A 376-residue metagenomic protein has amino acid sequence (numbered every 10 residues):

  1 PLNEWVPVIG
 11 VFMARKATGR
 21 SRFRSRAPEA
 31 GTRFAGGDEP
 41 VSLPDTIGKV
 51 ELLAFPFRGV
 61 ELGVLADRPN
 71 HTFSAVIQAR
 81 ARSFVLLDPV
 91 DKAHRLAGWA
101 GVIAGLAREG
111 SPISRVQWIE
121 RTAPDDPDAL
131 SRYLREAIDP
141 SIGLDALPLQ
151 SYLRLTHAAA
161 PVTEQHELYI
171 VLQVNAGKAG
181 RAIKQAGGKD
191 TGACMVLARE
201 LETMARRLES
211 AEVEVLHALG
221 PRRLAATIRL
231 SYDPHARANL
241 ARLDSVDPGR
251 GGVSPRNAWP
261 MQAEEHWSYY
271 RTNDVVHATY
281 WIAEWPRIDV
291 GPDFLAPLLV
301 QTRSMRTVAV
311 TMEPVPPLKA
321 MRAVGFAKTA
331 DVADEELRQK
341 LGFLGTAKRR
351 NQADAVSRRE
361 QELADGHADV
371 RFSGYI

Functional and structural regions predicted by a protein language model:
P1-Y375: Extended, folded cores of ATP/NTP-driven motor/assembly subunits in large transport and secretion machines
